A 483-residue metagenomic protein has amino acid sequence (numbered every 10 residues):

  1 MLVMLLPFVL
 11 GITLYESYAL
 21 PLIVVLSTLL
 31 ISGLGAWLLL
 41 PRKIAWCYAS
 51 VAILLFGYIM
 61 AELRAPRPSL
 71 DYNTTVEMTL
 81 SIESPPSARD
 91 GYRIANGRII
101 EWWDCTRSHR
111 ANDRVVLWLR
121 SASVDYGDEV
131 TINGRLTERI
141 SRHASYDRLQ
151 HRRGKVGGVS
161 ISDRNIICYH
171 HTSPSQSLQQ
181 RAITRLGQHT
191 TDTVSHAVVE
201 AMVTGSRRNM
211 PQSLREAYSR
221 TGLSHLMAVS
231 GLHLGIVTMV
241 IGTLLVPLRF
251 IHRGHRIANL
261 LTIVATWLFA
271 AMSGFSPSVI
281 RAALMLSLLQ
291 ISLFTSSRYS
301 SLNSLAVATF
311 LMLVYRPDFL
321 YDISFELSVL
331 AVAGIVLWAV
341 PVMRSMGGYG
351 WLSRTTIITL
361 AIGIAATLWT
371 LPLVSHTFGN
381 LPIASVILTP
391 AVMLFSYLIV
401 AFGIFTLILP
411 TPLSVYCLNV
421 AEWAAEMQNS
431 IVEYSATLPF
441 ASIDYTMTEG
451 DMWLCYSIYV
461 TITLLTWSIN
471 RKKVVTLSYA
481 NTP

Functional and structural regions predicted by a protein language model:
M1-L70, A144, S160-I161, P174 (+1 more regions): N-terminal leader/targeting segments
V3, R42-Y48, V159, L214-S385 (+1 more regions): Hydrophobic alpha-helical transmembrane segments in multi-pass membrane proteins
G11, L80, G134, M202 (+6 more regions): Divalent metal-coordination and catalytic microenvironments
Y18, L413, L418-P483: C-terminal regulatory/interaction regions
I23-L30, L327-S328, T389-M393, D451-C455: Alpha-helical transmembrane segments of polytopic membrane proteins
V51-H225, Y445: Membrane-interface helix/helix-cap signal primarily in integral membrane proteins
P174-H189, V198, S206, L214 (+12 more regions): Hydrophobic alpha-helical segments of integral membrane proteins, encompassing both true transmembrane helices
